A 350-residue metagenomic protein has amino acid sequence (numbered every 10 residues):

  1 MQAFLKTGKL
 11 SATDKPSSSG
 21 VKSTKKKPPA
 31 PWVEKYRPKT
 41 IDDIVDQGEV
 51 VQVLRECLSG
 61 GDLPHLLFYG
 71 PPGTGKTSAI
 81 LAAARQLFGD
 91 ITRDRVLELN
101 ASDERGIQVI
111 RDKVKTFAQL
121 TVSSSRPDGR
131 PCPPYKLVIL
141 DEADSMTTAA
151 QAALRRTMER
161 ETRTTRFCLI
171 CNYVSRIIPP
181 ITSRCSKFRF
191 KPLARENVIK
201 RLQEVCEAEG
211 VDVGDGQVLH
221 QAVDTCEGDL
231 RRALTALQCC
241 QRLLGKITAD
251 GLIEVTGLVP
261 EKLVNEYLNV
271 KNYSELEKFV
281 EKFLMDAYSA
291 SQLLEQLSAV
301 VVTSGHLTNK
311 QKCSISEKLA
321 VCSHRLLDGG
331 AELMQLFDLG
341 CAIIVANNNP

Functional and structural regions predicted by a protein language model:
M1-S183, K187, L319, S323 (+2 more regions): P-loop/Walker A NTP-binding region and its immediately flanking N-terminal helices in P-loop NTPase folds
Q2-S17, N265-P350: Helix-rich C-terminal "collar"/helical-bundle subdomain used as an assembly and partner-interaction module in RFC-like
V33, L58, P72, M158-E159 (+6 more regions): Replace "in large, NTP-powered and nucleic-acid-processing enzymes" with "in large, NTP-powered factors and other
K35, P179, E196, G216 (+3 more regions): Amphipathic alpha-helical repeat elements characteristic of tetratricopeptide repeat
G106-Q108, G228-R231: Conserved GTPase G-domain signal focused on the G5
Y135, R201, D212-T225, I247-I253 (+2 more regions): Short conserved motifs of the RecA-like P-loop NTPase core
C185, K191-Q217: Conserved small helical "lid"/interfacial subdomain of P-loop NTPases
Q217-T225, R231-G245, V264-L268, K278-K282 (+1 more regions): C-terminal helical "lid" of AAA+/P-loop NTPase domains
